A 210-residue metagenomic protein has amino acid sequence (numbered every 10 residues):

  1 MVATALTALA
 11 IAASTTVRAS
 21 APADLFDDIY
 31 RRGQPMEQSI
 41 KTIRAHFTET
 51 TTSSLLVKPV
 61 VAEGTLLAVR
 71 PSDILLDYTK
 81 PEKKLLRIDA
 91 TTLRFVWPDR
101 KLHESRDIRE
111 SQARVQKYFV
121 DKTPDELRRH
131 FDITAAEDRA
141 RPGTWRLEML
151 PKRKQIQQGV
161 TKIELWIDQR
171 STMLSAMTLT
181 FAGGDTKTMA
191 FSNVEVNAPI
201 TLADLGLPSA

Functional and structural regions predicted by a protein language model:
A3-A13: Bacterial N-terminal signal peptides
A13-P59, G206-A210: N-terminal leader/targeting segments and the immediate start of mature chains
A23, E104, P124, R128-A210: Gly/Pro-enriched, hydrophobic low-complexity segments that function as extracytoplasmic propeptides/linkers
E37, A113-R128: Short, solvent-exposed helix-to-loop capping segments enriched in aromatics
I40-T42, V61-E63, V69-P71, P81 (+6 more regions): Extracytoplasmic
S53-L55, I74-L75, E82-L85, L102 (+3 more regions): Short beta-strands and strand-coil junctions in structured, solvent-facing domains, enriched
E63-Q116, K187-T188, N193: An acidic-aromatic
